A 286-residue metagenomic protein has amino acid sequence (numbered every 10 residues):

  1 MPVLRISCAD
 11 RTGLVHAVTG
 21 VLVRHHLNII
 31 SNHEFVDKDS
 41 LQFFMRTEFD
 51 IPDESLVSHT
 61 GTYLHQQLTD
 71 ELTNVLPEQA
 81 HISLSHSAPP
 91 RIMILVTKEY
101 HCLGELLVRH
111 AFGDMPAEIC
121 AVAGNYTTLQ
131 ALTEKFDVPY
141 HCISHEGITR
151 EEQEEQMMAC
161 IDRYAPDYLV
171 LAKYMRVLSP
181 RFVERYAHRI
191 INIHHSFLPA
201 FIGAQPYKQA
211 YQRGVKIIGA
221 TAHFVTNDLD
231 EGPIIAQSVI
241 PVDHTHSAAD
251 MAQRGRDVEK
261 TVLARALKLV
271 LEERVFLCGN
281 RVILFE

Functional and structural regions predicted by a protein language model:
M1-A9: Short glycine-/aliphatic-rich beta-strand segments at the starts of folded cytosolic domains
H16-A17, R265: Alpha-helical macromolecular-interaction surfaces
H26-V36: N-terminal alpha-helical targeting/anchoring segments
F35-E286: One-carbon transfer enzymes
